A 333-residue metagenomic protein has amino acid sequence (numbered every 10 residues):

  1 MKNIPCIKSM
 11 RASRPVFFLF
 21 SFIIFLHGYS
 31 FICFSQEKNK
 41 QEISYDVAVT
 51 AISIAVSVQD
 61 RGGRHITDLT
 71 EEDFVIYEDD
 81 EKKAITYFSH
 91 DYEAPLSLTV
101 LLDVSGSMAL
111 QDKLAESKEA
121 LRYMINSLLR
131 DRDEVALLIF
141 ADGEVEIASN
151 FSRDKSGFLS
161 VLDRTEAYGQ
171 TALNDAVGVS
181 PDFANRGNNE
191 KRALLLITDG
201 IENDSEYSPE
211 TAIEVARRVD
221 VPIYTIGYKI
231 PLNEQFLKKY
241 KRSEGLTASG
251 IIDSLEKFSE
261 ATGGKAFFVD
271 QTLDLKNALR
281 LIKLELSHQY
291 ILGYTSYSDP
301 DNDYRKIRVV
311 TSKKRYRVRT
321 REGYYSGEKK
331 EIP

Functional and structural regions predicted by a protein language model:
M1-S13: N-terminal secretory signal peptides that target proteins for export/translocation
N3, F31-I32: Short, low-complexity, intrinsically disordered N-terminal modules that encode targeting/processing signals
C6-S9, F25-L26, F34: Serine/threonine-rich, low-complexity intrinsically disordered segments
P15-F18, R122: General helical structural elements
F18-S30: Bacterial N-terminal signal peptides
F34-P333: Scaffold/interface architecture of coatomer-like assemblies
